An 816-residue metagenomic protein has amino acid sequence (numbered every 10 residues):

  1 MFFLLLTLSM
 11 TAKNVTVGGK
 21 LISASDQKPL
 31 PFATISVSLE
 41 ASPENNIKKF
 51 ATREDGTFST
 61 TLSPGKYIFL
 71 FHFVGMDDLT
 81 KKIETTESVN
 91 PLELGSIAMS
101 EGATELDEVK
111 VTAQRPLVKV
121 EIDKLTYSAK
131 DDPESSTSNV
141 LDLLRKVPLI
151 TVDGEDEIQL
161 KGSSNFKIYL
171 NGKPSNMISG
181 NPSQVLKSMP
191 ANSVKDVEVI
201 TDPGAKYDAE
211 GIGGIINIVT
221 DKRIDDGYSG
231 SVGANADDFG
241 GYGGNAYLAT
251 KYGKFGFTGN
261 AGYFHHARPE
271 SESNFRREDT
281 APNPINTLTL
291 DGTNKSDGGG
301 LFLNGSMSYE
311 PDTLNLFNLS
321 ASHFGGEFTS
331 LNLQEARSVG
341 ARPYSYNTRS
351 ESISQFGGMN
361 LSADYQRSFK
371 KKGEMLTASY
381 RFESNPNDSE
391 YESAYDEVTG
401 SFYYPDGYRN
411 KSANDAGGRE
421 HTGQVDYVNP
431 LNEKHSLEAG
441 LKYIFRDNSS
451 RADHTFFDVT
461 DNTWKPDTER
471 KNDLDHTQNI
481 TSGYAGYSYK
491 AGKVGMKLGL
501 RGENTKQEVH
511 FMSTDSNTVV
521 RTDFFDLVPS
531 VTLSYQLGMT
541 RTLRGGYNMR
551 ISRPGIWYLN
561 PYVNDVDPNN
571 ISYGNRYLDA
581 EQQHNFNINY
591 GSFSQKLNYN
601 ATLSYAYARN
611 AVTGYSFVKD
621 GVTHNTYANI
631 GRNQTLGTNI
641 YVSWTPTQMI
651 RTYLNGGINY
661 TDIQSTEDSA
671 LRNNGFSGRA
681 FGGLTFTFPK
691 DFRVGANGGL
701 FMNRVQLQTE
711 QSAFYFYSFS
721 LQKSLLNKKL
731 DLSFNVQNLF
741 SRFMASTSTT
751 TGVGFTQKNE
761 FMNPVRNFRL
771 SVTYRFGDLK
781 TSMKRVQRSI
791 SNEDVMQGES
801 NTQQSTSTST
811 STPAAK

Functional and structural regions predicted by a protein language model:
S36-S38, H72-V74, P91-P133, D153-E155 (+2 more regions): Short, acidic, small-residue-rich periplasmic hinge/interaction motif at the N-terminus of Gram-negative outer-membrane
A41-T57: Short, acidic Ser/Thr/Gly-rich low-complexity loop/linker segments typical of extracellular and cell-surface proteins
G95-A98, V140-L143, P182-Q184, E198-V199 (+2 more regions): N-terminal periplasmic accessory domains that precede and gate Gram-negative outer-membrane beta-barrel machines
V140, K146, K173-T201: Short acidic/polar hinge/loop motifs at secondary-structure boundaries that mediate gating or recognition
G240-S271, N283-N332, G357-L361, R367 (+3 more regions): Transmembrane beta-barrel wall of Gram-negative outer-membrane proteins
D291, E420-Q424, K465-N472, Y573-N575 (+4 more regions): Outer membrane beta-barrel strand-and-loop segments of large Gram-negative receptors, especially TonB-dependent
N472-Q478, T522, I551-N600, Y607 (+3 more regions): Outer-membrane beta-barrel signature, preferentially recognizing the C-terminal barrel domain of Gram-negative
K506-E508, M539-H584, Y605-G621, N625 (+1 more regions): Surface-exposed extracellular loop regions of Gram-negative outer-membrane beta-barrel proteins, predominantly
